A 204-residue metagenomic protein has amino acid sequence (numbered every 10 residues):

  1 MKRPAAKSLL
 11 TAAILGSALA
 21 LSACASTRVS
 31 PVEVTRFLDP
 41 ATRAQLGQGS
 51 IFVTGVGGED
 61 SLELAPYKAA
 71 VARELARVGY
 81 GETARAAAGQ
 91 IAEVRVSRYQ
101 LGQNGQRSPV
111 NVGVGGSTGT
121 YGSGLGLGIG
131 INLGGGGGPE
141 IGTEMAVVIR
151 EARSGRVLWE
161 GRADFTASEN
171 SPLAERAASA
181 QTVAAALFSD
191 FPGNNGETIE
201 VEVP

Functional and structural regions predicted by a protein language model:
K2-R3, K7, S22-V78, E197-P204: A structural "domain/chain start" motif
T11-S22: Bacterial N-terminal signal peptides
A25-R43, G136-P204: C-terminal/domain-edge helix-coil "capping" segments
G47-G49, V71, V78, A88-A92 (+2 more regions): Envelope-exposed proteins and targeting segments
G58-E59, R98-L101, F165-T166: Solvent-exposed loop/turn segments at secondary-structure junctions within structured extracellular/periplasmic domains
A70-G81, Y99, A186-N194: Structured segments of extracytoplasmic/periplasmic soluble domains in secreted or envelope-associated proteins
T83-G102, V203-P204: Acidic helix-start/capping segments at beta-turn-to-alpha-helix junctions
R95-R156: Surface-exposed short loop/turn segments
